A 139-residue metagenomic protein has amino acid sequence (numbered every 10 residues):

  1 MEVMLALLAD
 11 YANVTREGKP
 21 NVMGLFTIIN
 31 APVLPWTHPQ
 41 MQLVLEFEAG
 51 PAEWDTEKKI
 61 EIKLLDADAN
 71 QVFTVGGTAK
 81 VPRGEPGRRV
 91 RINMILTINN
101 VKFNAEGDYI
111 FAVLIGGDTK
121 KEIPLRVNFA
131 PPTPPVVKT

Functional and structural regions predicted by a protein language model:
V3-E106, I110-I115, T119-T139: Contiguous segments within soluble domain cores/interaction surfaces
